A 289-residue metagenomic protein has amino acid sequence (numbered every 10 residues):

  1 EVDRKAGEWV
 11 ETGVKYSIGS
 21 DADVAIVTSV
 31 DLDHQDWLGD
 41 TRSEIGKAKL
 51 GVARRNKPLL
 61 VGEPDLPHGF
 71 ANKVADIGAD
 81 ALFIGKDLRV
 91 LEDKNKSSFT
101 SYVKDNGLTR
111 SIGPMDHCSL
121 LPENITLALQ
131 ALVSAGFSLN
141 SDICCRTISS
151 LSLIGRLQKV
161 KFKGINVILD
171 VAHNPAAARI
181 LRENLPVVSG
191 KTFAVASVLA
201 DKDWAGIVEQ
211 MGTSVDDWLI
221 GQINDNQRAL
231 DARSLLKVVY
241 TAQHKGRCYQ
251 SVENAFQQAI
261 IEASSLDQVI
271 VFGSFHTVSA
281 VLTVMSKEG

Functional and structural regions predicted by a protein language model:
E1-E11, S17, A22-I112, I125-D142: Acidic, Mg2+-coordinating active-site environments of NTP-dependent enzymes
V2-I26, V30, E44, L108-D217: Nucleotide phosphate-binding/pyrophosphate-handling subdomain across enzymes that bind or process nucleotide phosphates
G19, V30-W37, C145-I148, L219-V239 (+1 more regions): Flexible, gly/pro- and Lys/Arg-enriched active-site loops
L50-L59, V188-T192, S214-D217, S265: Short, surface-exposed connector motifs at secondary-structure boundaries
L60, P64-G69, K73-L82, N166-L169 (+2 more regions): C-terminal helical cap/extension that packs against the catalytic core of soluble nucleotide-cofactor enzymes
G62-E63, K73-K94, P114-S119, D142-L151 (+5 more regions): Beta-strand->loop->alpha-helix junctions that form or flank phosphate-binding loops in nucleotide-handling enzymes
S274: Active-site-proximal loop/hinge segments that shape catalytic or ion-binding/gating pockets
